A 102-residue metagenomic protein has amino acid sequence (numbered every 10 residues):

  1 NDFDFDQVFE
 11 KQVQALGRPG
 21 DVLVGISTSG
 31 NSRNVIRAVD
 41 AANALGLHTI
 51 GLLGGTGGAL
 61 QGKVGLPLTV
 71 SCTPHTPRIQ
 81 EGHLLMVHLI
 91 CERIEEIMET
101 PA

Functional and structural regions predicted by a protein language model:
N1-T100: Glycine-rich phosphate-binding loops that contact phosphosugars or nucleotide phosphates
